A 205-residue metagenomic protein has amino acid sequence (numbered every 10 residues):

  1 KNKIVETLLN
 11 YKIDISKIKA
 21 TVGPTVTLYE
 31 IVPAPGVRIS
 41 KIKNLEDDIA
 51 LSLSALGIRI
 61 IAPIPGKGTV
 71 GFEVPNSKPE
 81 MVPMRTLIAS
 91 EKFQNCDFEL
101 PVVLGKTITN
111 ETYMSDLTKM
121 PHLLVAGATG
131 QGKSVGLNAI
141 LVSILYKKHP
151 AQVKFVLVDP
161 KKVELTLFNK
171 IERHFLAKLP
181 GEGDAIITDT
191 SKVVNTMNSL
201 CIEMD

Functional and structural regions predicted by a protein language model:
K1-L124, G136, I140: N-terminal "pre-motor" subdomain/linker immediately upstream of P-loop NTPase catalytic cores
I15, I64-T69, E73, K92-D205: P-loop NTPase catalytic phosphate-binding loop
